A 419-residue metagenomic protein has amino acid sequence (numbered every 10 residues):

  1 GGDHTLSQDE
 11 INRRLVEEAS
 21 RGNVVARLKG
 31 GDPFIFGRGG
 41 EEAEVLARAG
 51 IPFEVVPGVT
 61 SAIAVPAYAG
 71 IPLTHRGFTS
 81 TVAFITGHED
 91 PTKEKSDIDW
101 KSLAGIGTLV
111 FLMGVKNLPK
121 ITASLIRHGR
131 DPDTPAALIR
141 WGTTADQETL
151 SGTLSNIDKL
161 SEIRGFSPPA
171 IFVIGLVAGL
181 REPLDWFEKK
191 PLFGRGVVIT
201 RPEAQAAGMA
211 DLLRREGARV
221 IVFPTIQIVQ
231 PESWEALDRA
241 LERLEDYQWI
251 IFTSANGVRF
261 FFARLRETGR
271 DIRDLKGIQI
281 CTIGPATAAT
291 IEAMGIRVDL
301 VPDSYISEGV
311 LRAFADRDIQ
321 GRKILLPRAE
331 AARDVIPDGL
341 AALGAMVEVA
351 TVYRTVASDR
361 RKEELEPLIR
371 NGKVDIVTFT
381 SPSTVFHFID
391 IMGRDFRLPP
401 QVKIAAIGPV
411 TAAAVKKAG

Functional and structural regions predicted by a protein language model:
G1-I11, L15-R21, L138, T144-G419: Signature of uroporphyrinogen-III synthase
V16, G70-H75, D97-K101, L125-H128 (+2 more regions): A generic local secondary-structure boundary/capping motif
R21, E44-R48, V55, A64-A67 (+8 more regions): Acidic, glycine-enriched active-site microenvironments
N23-A26: Loop/turn-to-beta-strand initiation segments
G30-F34, G40-E41, E89-D90, V115-N117 (+3 more regions): Short glycine-rich anion-binding loops that position phosphate/pyrophosphate groups of nucleotides and phosphorylated
G30-I106, L150-S151, L300-I306, E363: Class I SAM-dependent methyltransferase SAM-binding "motif I" and its flanking Rossmann-like core
A47-I51, L73-H75, R127-D133, T268-K276 (+1 more regions): A short alpha->loop->secondary-structure connector
T92-A137: Conserved anion/nucleotide-ligand pocket segment
